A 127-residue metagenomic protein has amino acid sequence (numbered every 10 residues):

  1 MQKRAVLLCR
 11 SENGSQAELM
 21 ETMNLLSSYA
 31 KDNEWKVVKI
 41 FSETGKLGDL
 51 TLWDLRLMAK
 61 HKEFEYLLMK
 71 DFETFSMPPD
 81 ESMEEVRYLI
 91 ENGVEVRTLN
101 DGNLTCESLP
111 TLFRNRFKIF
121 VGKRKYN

Functional and structural regions predicted by a protein language model:
M1-N127: Short, structured surface patches at the beginning of a domain
